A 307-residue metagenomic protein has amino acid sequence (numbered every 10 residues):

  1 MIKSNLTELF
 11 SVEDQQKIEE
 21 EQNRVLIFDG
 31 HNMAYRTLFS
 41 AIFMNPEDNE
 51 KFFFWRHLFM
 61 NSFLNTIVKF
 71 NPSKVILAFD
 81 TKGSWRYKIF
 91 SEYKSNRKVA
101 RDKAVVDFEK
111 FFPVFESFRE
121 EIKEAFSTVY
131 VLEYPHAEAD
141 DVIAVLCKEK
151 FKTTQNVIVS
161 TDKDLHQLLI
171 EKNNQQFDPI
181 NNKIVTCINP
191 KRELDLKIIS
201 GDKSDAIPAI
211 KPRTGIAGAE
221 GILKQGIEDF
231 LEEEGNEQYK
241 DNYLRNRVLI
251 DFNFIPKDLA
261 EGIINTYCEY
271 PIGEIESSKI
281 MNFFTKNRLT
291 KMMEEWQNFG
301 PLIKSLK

Functional and structural regions predicted by a protein language model:
I2-F10, I18-Q22, K69-F79, K94-V106 (+2 more regions): Non-catalytic nucleic-acid-binding/docking modules located in mid-to-C-terminal regions of nucleic-acid enzymes
I2-V12, K17-N156, L165, I170-I184 (+2 more regions): Noncatalytic, basic helical substrate-engagement surface that gates or grips nucleic-acid strands
V159: AAA+ P-loop ATPase catalytic core
